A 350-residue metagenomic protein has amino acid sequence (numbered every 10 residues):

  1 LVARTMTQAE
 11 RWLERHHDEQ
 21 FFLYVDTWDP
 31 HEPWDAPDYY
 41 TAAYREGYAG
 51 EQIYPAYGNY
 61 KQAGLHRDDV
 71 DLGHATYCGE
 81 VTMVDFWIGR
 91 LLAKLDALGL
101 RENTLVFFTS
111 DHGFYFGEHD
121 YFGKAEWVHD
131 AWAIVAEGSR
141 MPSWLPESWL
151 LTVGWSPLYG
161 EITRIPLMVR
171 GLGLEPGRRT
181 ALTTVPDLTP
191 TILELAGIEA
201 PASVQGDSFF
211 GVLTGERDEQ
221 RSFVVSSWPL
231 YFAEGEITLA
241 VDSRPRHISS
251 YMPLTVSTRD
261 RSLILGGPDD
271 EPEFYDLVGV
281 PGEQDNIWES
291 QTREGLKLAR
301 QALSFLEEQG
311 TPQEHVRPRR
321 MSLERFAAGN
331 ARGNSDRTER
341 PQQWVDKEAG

Functional and structural regions predicted by a protein language model:
L1-G350: Catalytic domains that recognize anionic headgroups
